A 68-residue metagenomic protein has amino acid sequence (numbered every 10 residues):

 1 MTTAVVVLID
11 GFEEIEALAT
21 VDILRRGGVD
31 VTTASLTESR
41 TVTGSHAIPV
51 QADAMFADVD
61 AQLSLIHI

Functional and structural regions predicted by a protein language model:
M1-D58: N-terminal beta1-alpha1 cap of cysteine-dependent amidohydrolase-like domains
D60-Q62: A short, aliphatic-rich alpha-helical micro-motif
I66-I68: Conserved small/polar residues in nucleotide/adenosyl-binding loops
